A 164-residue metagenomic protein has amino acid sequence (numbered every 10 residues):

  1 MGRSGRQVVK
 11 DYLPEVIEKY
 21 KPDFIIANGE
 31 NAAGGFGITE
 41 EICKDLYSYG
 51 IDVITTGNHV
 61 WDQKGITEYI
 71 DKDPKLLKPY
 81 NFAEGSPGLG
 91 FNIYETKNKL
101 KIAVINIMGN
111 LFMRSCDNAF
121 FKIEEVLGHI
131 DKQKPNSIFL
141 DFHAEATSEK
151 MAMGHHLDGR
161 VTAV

Functional and structural regions predicted by a protein language model:
M1-V164: Acidic, metal/ion-coordinating pockets
